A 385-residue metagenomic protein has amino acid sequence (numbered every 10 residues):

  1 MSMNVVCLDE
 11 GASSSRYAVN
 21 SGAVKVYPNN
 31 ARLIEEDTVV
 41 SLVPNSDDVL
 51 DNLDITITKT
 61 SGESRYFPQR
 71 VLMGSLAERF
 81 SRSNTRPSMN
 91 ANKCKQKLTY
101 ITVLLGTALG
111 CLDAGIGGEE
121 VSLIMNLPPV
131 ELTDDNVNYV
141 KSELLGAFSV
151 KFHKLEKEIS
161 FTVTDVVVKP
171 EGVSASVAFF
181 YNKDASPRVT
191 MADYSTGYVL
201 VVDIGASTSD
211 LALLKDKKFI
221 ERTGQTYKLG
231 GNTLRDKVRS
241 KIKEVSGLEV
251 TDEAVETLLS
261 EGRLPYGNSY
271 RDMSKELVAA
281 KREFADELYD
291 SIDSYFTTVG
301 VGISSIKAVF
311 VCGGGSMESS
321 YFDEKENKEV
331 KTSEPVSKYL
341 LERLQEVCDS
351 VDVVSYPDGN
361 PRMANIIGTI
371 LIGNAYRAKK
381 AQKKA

Functional and structural regions predicted by a protein language model:
M1-V199, E221, L277-R282, D286-V309 (+1 more regions): Nucleotide/phosphate-binding catalytic cleft detector across ATP-hydrolyzing and phosphate-transferring enzymes
D9, D203, Q225: Conserved acidic E/D residue at the C-terminus of a beta-strand in Rossmann-like folds
S15, T38-V39, N45, G172 (+3 more regions): Glycine-rich phosphate-binding loop plus the immediately following alpha-helix
D193-K218: A cross-taxonomic marker for long C-terminal extensions/tails that follow the last structured domain
V201-T208, A254-S260, E334: Short, functional N-terminal and low-complexity linear motifs
D236-T297: C-terminal amphipathic alpha-helical segment
